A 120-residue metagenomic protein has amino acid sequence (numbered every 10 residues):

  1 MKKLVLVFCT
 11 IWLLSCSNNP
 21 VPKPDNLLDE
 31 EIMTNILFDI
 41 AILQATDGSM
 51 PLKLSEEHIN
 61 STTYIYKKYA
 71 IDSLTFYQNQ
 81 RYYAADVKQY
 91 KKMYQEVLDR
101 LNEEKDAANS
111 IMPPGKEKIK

Functional and structural regions predicted by a protein language model:
M1-L4: Positively charged n-region of N-terminal signal peptides that target proteins for export
V7-F8: Sec-dependent N-terminal signal peptides
W12-S15: C-terminal motif of bacterial Sec signal peptides marking the signal peptidase cleavage site
S17-P20: Bacterial signal peptide processing site
P22-P24: Short, charged, low-complexity loops and linkers
N26-T46: Post-signal peptide N-terminal segment of mature Sec-exported envelope proteins
P51-K120: Compact alpha-helical subdomains of small soluble proteins
